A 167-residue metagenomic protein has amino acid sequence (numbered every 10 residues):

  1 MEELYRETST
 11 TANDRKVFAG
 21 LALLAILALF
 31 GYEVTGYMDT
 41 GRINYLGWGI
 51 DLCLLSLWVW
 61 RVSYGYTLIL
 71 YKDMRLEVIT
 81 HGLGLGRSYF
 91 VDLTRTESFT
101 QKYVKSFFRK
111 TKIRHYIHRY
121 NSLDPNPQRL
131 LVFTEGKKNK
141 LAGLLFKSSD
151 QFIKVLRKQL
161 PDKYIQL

Functional and structural regions predicted by a protein language model:
M1-T40, K137-K140: N-terminal membrane-targeting/pre-transmembrane regions
E3, S98-T100, K163-L167: Short secondary-structure junctions
S9-T11, V78-L145: Non-transmembrane, membrane-adjacent beta-strand/coil modules in membrane-associated proteins and peripheral
D14-A19, R87-V91, Q151-V155: A short, polar/proline- and glycine-enriched secondary-structure boundary/capping micro-motif
I26, F30, G49-D51, S56-W58: Small-residue hotspots
Y37-D51: Hydrophobic alpha-helical transmembrane segments
L52-R95: Conserved beta-hairpin
L141-L167: Cytosol-/stroma-facing membrane-proximal "stalk/adaptor" domains immediately downstream of transmembrane anchors
